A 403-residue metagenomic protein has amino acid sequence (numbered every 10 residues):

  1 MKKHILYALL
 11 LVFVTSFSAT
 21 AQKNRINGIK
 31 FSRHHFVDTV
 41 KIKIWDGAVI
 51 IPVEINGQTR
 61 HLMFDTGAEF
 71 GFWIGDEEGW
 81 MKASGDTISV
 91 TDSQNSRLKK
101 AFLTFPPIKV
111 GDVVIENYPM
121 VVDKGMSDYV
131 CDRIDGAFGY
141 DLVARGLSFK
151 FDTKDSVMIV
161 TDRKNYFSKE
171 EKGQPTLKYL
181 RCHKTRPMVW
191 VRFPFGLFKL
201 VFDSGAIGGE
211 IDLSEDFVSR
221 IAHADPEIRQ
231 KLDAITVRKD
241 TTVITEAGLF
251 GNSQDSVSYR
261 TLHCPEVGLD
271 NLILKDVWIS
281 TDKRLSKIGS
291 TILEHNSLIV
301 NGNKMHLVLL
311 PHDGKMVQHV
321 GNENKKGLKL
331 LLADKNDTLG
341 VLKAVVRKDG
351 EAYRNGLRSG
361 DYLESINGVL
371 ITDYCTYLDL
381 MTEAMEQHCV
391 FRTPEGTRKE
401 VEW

Functional and structural regions predicted by a protein language model:
M1-I26: Bacterial Sec-dependent N-terminal signal peptides
T20-W403: Pepsin/retropepsin-fold aspartyl endopeptidases
